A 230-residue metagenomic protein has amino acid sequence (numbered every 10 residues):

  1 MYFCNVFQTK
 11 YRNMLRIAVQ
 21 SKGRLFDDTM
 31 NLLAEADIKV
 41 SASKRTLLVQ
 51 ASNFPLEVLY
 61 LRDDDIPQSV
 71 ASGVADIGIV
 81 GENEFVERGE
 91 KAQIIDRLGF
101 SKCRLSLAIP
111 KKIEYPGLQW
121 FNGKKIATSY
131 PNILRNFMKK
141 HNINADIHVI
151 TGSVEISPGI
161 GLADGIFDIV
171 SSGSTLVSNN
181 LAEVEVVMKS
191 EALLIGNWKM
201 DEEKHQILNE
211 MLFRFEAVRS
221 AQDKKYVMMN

Functional and structural regions predicted by a protein language model:
Y11-L56, V80-Q93, R97-R104, K111-N230: Small-molecule-sensing regulatory modules
Q50-Q68: Active-site-flanking structural segment that lines cofactor/substrate pockets
D64-S69, V74-E90: Pocket-flanking alpha-helical
